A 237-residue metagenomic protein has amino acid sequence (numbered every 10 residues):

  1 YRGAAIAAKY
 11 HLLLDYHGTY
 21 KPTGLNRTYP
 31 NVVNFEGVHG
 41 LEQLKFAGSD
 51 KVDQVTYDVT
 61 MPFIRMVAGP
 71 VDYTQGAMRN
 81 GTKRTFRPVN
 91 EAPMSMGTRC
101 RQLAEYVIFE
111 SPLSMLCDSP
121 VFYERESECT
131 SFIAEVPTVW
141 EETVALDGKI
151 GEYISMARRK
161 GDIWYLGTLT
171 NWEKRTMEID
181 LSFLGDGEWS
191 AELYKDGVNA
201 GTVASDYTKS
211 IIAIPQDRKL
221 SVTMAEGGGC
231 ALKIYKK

Functional and structural regions predicted by a protein language model:
Y1-V89: Aromatic- and carboxylate-enriched substrate-binding clefts and catalytic-loop regions of carbohydrate-active enzymes
H11-G18, L41-F46, P112-Y123, W140-V144 (+1 more regions): Acidic/polar loop patches that form or flank catalytic/metal-binding clefts of enzymes that bind anionic ligands
L14, I108, L166, G227: Conserved, mostly hydrophobic/aromatic
V71-D118: Charge-patterned, long linear interaction tracts outside catalytic cores
D118-Y165, G201-S205: Glycan-recognition and catalytic regions of carbohydrate-active enzymes
I150-W189, C230-A231: Carbohydrate-binding surface patches
L193-D217: Solvent-exposed beta-strand/loop surfaces of large extracellular or lumenal domains
I211-K237: C-terminal beta-strand-rich structural cap/linker in extracellular carbohydrate-active enzymes
